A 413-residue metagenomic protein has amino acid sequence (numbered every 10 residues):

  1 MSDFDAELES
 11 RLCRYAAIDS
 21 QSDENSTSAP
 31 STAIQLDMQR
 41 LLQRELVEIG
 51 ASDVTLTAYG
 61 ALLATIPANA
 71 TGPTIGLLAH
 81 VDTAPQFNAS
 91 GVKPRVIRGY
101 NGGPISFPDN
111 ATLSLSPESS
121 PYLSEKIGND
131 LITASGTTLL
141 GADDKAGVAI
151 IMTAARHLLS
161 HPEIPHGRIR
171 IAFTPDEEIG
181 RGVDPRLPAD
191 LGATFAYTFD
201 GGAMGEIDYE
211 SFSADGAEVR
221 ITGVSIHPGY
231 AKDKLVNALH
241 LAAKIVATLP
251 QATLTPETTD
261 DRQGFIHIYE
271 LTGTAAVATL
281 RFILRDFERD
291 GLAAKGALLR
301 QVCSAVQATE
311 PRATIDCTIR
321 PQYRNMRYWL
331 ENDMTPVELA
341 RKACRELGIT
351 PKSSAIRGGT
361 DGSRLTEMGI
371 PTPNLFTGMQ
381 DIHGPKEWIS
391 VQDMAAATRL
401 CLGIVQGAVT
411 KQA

Functional and structural regions predicted by a protein language model:
D5-A33, T133, S225, Y323 (+1 more regions): N-terminal capping segment at the start of a domain
T27-G72, G76-L78, D82, N88 (+1 more regions): A non-catalytic alpha/beta surface segment that caps or lines the substrate-entry region of metallo-dependent hydrolase
A33, T138-A149, K232-H240, W388-A395: Short, conserved micro-motifs enriched in small and acidic residues
A70-I75, I127-N129, I164-I169, L191-F195 (+2 more regions): Short coil/turn connectors at secondary-structure junctions
G72-R168, F173: Active-site metal-coordination/substrate-binding segment of hydrolases, especially metallo-dependent peptidases
I105, S124, N129-A142, D176-S304 (+2 more regions): Midchain, well-structured core segments that form catalytic/ion-binding scaffolds
L239-A413: Metal-dependent amide/peptide-bond hydrolase catalytic core, centered on the "pita-bread" metallohydrolase fold
